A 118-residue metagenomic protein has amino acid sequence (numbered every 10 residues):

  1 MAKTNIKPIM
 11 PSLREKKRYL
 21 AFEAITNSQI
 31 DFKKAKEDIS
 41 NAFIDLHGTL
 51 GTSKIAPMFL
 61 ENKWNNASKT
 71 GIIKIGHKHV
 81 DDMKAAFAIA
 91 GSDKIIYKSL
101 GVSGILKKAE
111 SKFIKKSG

Functional and structural regions predicted by a protein language model:
M1-Q29: N-terminal, charge-rich interaction modules
K17-Y19, T70, K94-I96: Broad gene-expression machinery/nucleic-acid interaction feature
E23, I72-K74, K98: Beta-strand cores of modular interaction/reader domains in eukaryotic scaffold and signaling proteins, especially PDZ
E23-K63, L106-A109, F113-S117: Surface-exposed, low-hydrophobicity interaction/linker segments
K63-I72: The conserved glycine-aromatic submotif of the RRM
K74-D81: Helix N-cap motif at beta-to-alpha junctions
M83-A90: Short amphipathic alpha-helices in soluble, non-transmembrane regions that often serve as interface/regulatory elements
A90-G118: Long, charge-dense
